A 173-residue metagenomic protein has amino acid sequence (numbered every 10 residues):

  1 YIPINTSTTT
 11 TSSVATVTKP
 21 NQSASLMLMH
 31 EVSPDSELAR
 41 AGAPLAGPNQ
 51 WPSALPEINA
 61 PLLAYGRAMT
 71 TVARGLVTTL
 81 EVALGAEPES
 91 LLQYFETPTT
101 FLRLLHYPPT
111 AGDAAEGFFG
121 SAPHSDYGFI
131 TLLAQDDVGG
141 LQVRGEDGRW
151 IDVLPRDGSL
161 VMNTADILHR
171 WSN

Functional and structural regions predicted by a protein language model:
Y1-N173: Peripheral, non-catalytic segments flanking oxidoreductase cores
